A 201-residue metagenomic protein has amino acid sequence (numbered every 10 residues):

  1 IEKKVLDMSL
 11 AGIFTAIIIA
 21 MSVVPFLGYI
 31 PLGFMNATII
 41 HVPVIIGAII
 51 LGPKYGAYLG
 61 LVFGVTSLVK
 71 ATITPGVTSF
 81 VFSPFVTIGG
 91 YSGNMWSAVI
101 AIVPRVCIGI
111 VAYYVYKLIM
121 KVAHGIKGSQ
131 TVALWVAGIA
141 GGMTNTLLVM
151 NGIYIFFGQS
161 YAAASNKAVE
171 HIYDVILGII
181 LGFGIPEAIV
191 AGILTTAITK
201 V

Functional and structural regions predicted by a protein language model:
I1-V201: Loop-helix junctions at membrane interfaces
